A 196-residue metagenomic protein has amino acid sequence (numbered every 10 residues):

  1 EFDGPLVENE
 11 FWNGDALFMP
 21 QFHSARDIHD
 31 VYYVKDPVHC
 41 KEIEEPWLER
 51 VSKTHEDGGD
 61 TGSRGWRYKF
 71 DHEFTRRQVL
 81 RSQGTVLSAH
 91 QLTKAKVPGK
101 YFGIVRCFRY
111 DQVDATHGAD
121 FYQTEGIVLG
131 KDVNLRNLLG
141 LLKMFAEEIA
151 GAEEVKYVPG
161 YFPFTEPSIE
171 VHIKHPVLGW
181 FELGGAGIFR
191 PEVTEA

Functional and structural regions predicted by a protein language model:
E1-A196: TRNA-recognition modules of translation machinery and tRNA-sensing kinases, especially anticodon-binding
